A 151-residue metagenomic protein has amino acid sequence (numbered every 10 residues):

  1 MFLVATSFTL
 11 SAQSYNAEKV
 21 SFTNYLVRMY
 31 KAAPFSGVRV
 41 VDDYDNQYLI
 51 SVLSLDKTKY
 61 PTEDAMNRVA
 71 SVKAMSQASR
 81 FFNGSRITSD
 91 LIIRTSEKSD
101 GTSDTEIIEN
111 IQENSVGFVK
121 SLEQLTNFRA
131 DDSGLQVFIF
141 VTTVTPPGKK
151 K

Functional and structural regions predicted by a protein language model:
M1-F2: Sec-dependent signal peptide recognition, specifically the positively charged N-region followed immediately by
S7-T9: N-terminal signal peptide c-region/cleavage motif recognized by signal peptidases
A12-K151: Domain-level marker for long, solvent-exposed, non-transmembrane regions
